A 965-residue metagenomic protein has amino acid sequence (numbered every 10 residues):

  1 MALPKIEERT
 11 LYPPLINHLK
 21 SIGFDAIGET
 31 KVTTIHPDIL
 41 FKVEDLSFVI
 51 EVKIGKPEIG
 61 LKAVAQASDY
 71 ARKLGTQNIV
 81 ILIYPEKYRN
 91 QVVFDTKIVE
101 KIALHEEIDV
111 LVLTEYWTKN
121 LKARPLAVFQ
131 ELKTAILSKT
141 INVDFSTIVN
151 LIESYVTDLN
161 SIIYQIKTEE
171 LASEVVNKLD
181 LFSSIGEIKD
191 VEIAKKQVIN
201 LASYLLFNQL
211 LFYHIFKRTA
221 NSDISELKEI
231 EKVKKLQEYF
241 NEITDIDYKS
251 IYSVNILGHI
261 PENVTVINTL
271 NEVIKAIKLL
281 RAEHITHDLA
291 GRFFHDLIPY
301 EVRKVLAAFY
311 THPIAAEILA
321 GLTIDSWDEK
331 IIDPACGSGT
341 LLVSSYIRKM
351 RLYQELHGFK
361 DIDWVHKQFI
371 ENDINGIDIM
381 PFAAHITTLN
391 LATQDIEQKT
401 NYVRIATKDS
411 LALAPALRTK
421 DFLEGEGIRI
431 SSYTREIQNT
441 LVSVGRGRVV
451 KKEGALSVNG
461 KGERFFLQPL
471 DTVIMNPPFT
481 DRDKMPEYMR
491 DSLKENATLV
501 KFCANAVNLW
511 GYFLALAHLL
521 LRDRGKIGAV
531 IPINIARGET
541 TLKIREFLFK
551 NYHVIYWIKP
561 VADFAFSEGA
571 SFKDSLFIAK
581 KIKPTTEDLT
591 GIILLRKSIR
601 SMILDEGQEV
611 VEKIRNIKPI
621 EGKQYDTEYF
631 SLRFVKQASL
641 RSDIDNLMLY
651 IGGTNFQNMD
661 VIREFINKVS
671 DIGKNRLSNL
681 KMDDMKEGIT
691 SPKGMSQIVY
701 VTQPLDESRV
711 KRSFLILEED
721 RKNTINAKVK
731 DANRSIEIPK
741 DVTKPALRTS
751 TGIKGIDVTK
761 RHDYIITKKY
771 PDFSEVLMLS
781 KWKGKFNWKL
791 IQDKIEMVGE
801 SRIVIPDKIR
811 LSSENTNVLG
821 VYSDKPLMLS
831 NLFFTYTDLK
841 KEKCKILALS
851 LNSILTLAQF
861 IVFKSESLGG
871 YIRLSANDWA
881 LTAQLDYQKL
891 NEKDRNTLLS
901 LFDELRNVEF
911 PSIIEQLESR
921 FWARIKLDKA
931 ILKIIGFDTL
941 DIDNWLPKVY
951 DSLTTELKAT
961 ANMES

Functional and structural regions predicted by a protein language model:
M1-V32, F41-E44: Acidic-basic catalytic patches of nuclease active cores, encompassing PD-(D/E)XK and other metal-cofactor nuclease
P4, E8-L11, T30-V32, F293-H295 (+2 more regions): SAM-dependent methyltransferase catalytic region
L15, I39-F41, D45-I54, Y70: Conserved catalytic cores of phosphodiester-cleaving nucleases, focusing on short active-site segments
K31, V92-V99, L113-W117, I314 (+5 more regions): Signature of N6-adenine DNA methyltransferases within the class I
K56-Q66, E814-N815, N891-K893: Active-site-adjacent loop/helix micro-motif of nuclease/hydrolase catalytic cores
G60-V112: Nucleic-acid nuclease catalytic cores
V149-I152, V156-V176, F182, N200 (+10 more regions): Class I S-adenosyl-L-methionine
G511, L521, Y650, T654-E904: Polybasic, glycine- and aromatic-enriched phosphate-binding surface used to engage nucleic acids
